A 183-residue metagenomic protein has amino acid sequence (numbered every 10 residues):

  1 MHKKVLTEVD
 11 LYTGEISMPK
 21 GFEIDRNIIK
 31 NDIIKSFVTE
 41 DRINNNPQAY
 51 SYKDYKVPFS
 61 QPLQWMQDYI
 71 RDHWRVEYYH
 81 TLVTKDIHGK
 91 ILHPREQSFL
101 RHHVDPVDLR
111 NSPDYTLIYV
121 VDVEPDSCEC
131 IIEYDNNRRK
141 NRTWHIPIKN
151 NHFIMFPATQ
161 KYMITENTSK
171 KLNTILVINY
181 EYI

Functional and structural regions predicted by a protein language model:
M1-H80, F99: Non-heme Fe(II)/2-oxoglutarate
I29, M66, C130-I132, L176: Hydrophobic beta-strand residues in large extracellular and virion-surface proteins
Y50-Y52, G89, L176: Generic structural hydrophobic/aromatic packing signal, biased to beta-strands
H80-T81, D86-Q160, T165, L172-T174: Catalytic core of non-heme Fe(II) oxygenases with the double-stranded beta-helix
E133, I178-I183: Double-stranded beta-helix
K170-Y180: A short alpha/beta connector and helix-capping loop motif
